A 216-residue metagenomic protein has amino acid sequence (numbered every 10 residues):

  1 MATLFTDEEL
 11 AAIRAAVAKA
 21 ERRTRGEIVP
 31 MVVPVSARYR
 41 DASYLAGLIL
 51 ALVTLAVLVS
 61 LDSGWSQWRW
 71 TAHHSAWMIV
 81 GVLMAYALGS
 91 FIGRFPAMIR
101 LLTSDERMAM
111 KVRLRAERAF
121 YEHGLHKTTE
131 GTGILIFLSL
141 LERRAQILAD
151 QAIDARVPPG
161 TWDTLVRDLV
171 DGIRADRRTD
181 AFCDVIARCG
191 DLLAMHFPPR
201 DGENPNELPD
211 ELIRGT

Functional and structural regions predicted by a protein language model:
A2, T6, S36-S43, S63-W70 (+1 more regions): Alpha-helical transmembrane cores and adjacent cytosolic helix/loop segments of polytopic membrane transporters
L4-I28: Short, charged cytosolic
E27-V32, G133-S139, Q146-L148: Soluble periplasmic/extracytoplasmic beta-strand elements of cell-envelope proteins
R40-L52: Select subsegments of transmembrane alpha-helices in polytopic membrane proteins, especially boundary-proximal
V59-L101: Transmembrane alpha-helices and immediately adjacent membrane-cytoplasm interface residues in multi-pass integral
S104-H123: Membrane-cytosol interface motif
H126, L141-R177: Flexible, solvent-exposed short loops/turns enriched in glycine
T164-T216: Cytosol-/stroma-facing membrane-proximal "stalk/adaptor" domains immediately downstream of transmembrane anchors
